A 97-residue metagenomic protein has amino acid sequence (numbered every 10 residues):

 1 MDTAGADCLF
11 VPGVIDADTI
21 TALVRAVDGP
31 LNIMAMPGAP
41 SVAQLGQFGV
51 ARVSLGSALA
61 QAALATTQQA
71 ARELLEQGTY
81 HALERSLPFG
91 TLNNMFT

Functional and structural regions predicted by a protein language model:
M1-L55, Q61-L64, Q68-Q69: Alpha/beta enzyme core
S57-T97: Extended, intrinsically disordered, low-complexity segments
